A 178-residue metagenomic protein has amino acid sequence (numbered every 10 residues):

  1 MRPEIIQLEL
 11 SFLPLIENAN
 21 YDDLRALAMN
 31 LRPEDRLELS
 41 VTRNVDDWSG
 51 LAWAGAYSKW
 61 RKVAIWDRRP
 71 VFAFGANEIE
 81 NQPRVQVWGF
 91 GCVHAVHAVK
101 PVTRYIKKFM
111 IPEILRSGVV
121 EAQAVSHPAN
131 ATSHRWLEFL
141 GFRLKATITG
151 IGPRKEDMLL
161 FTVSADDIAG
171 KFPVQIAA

Functional and structural regions predicted by a protein language model:
R2-V45: Short amphipathic alpha-helix that is part of the acyltransferase structural core
L39-W60: Active-site rim helix/loop that mediates acceptor-substrate recognition in acyltransferases
K59-A64, A73, L160: Short hydrophobic/aromatic beta-strand element in the GNAT-like acyltransferase core that lines or flanks the acyl-donor
R68-E78, R84-W88: Conserved beta-strand in the GNAT
Q82-H97, V102-T103: Conserved acetyl-CoA binding element of GNAT-fold acetyltransferases
A98-I114, R135, F139: Conserved acetyl-CoA-binding loop-helix of GNAT-fold acetyltransferases
A122-E138, I151-G152: Conserved beta-strand-loop-alpha-helix junction that forms the acyl-donor binding cleft
V125, R143-M158: Conserved catalytic-core motifs of GNAT/GCN5-like acyltransferases
